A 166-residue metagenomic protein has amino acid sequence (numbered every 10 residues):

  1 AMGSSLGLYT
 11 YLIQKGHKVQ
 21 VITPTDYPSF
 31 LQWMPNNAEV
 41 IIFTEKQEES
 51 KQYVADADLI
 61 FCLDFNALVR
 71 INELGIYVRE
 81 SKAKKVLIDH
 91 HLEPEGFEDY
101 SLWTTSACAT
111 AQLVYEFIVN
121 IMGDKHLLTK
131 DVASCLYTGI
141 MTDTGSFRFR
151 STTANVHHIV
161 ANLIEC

Functional and structural regions predicted by a protein language model:
A1, L6-Q14, E95-C166: A structured phosphate/pyrophosphate-recognition subdomain
A1-D56: Anionic-ligand anchoring segments at beta-strand to alpha-helix junctions in alpha/beta enzyme folds, i.e., glycine
T10-Y11, N37-I41, I76-K84, N120 (+1 more regions): A glycine- and small-aliphatic-rich helix-loop capping segment at beta-alpha/alpha-beta transitions that lines
D26-S29, V69, A109, N155: Short alpha-helical
P35-A38, D64-A67, I118: Generic hydrophobic/packing signal
I41-Y100: Active-site cofactor/cluster-binding pocket
